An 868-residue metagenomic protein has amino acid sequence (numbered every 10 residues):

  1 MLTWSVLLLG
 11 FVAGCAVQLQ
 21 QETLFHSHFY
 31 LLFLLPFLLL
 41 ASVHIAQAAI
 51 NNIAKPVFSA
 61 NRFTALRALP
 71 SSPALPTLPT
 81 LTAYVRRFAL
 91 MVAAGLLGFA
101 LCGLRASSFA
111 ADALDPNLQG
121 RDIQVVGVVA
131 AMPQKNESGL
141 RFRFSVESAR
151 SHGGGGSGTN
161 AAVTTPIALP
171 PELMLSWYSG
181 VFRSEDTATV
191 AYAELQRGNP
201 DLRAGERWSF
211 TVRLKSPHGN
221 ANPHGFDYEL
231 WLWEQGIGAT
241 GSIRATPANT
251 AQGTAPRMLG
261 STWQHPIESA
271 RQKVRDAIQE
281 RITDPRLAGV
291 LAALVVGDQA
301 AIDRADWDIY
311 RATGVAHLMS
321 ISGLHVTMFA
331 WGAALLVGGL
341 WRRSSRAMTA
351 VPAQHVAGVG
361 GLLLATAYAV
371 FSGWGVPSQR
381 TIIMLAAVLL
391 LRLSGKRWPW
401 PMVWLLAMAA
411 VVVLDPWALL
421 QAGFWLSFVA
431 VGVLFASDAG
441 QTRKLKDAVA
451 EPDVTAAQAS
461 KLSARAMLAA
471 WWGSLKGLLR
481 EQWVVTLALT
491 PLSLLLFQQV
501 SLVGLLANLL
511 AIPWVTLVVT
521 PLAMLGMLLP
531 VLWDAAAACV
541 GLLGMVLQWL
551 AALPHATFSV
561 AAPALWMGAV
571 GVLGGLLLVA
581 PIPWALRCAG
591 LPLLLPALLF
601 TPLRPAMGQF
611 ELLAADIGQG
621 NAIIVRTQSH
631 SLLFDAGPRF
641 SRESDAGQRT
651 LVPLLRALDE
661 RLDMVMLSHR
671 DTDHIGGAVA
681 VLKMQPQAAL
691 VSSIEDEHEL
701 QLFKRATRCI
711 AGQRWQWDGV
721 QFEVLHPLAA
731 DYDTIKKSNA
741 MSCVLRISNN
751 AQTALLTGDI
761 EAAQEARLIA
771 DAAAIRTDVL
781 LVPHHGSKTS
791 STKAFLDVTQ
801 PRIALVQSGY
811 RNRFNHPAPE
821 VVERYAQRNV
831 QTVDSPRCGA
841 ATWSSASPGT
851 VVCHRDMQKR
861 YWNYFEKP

Functional and structural regions predicted by a protein language model:
M1-D122, P266, R380, V579: N-terminal leader/targeting segments
M1-F25, A347, A353, L391-R392 (+4 more regions): Hydrophobic alpha-helical segments
L2, V6, G241, D298 (+8 more regions): Hydrophobic alpha-helical transmembrane segments in multi-pass membrane proteins
S27-F37, L426-S427, N508-P513: Alpha-helical transmembrane segments of polytopic membrane proteins
H44-V85, S151-P166, F182-G198, T250-A255 (+2 more regions): Intrinsically disordered, low-complexity terminal tails and inter-domain linkers enriched for S/T/G/P/D/E
S72, G155-S157, N199-P200, A204-T211 (+6 more regions): Non-globular, low-confidence helical/coil segments that flank catalytic cores
G95-H317, S644, R649-P653, R661 (+6 more regions): Membrane-interface helix/helix-cap signal primarily in integral membrane proteins
W263-R281, V290, D298, D306 (+13 more regions): Hydrophobic alpha-helical segments of integral membrane proteins, encompassing both true transmembrane helices
